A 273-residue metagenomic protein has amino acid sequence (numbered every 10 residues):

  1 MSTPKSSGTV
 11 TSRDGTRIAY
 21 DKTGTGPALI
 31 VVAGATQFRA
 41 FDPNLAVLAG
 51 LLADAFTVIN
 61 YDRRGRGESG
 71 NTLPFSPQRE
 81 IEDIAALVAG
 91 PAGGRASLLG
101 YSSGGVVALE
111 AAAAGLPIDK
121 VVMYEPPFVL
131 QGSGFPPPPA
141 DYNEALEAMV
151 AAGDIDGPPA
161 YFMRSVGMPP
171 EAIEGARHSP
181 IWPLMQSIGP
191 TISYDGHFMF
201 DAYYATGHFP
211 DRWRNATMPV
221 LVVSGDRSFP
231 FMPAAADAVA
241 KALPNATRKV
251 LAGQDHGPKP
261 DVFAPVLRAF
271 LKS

Functional and structural regions predicted by a protein language model:
T9-G70: Conserved HGGG/HGGXW glycine-rich cap/lid loop of the alpha/beta-hydrolase fold
F41-P43, S69-P74, S133-G134, P233-A234: Conserved catalytic-core motifs of eukaryotic protein kinase domains, centered on the activation segment
G50, I59-L99: Active-site loop/oxyanion-hole signature of alpha/beta-hydrolase fold enzymes
D62-R66, P127, A252-Q254: Short beta-to-alpha linker loops that shape the active-site pocket of alpha/beta-hydrolase fold enzymes
G94-G134: Conserved hydrolase catalytic core segment
P126, L130-P183, D195-G196, F200: Helix-rich cap/lid subdomain of alpha/beta-hydrolase
L184-K241, V250, P258-P260: Conserved serine/cysteine hydrolase catalytic core
P244-S273: Catalytic active-site module of serine/aspartate enzymes centered on a nucleophile-bearing elbow/loop
